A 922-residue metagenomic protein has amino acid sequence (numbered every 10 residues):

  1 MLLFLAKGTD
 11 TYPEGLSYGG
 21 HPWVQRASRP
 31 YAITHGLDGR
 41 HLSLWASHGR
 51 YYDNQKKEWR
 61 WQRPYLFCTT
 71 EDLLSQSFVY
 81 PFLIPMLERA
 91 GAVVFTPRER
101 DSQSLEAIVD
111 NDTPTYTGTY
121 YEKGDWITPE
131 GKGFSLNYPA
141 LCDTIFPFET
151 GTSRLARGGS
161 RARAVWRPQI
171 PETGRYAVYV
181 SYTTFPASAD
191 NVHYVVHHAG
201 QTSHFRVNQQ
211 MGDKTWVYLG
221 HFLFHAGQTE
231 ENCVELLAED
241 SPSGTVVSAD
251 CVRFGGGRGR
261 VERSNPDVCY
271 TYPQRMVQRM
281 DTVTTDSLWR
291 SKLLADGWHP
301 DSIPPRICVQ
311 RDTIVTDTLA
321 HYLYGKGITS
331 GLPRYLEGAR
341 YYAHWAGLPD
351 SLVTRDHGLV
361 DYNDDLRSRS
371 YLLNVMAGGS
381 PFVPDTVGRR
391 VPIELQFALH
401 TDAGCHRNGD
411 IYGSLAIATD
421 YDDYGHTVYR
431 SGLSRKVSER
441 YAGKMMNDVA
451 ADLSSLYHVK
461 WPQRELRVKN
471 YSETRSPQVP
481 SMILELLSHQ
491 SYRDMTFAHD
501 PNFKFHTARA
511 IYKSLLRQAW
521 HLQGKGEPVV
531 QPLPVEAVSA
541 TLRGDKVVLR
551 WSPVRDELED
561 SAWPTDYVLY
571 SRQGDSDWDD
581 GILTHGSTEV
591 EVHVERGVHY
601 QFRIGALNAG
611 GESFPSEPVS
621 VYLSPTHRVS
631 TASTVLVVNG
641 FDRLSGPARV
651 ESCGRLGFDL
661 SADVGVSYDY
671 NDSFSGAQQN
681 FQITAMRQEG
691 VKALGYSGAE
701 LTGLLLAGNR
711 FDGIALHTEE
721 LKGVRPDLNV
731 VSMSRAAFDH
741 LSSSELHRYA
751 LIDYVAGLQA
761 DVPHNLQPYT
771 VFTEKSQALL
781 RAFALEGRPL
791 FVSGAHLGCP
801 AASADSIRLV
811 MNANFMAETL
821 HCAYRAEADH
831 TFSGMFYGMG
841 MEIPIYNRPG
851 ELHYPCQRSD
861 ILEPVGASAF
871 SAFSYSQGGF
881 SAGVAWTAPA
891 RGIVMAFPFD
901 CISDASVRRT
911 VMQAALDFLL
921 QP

Functional and structural regions predicted by a protein language model:
M1-H48, D53-R60, A249, F254-E262 (+6 more regions): Non-catalytic propeptide/linker segments at domain boundaries
F82-A90, R98-E99, V621-L751, V755-L758 (+1 more regions): Aromatic-Pro/Gly-enriched surface loop or interdomain linker that acts as a lid/target-recognition segment
P147, E230-C233, E239-D240, C251 (+6 more regions): Active-site-adjacent mobile loop/cap segments within catalytic or ligand-binding domains
A162-P186: A short beta-strand element within beta-rich, extracytoplasmic domains of secreted/secretory-pathway proteins
D317-R435, R467-Q490: Active-site microenvironments of hydrolase-like enzyme catalytic domains
Q518-S561, G611-T631: Pro/Thr/Ser/Gly-rich low-complexity, intrinsically disordered linker/stalk tracts
E591-G611: Beta-strand-rich modules
L758-R858, S868-A869, S876-Q877, V907 (+1 more regions): A glycine-rich, often tryptophan-bearing local segment used as a flexible ligand/cofactor-contacting loop or short
